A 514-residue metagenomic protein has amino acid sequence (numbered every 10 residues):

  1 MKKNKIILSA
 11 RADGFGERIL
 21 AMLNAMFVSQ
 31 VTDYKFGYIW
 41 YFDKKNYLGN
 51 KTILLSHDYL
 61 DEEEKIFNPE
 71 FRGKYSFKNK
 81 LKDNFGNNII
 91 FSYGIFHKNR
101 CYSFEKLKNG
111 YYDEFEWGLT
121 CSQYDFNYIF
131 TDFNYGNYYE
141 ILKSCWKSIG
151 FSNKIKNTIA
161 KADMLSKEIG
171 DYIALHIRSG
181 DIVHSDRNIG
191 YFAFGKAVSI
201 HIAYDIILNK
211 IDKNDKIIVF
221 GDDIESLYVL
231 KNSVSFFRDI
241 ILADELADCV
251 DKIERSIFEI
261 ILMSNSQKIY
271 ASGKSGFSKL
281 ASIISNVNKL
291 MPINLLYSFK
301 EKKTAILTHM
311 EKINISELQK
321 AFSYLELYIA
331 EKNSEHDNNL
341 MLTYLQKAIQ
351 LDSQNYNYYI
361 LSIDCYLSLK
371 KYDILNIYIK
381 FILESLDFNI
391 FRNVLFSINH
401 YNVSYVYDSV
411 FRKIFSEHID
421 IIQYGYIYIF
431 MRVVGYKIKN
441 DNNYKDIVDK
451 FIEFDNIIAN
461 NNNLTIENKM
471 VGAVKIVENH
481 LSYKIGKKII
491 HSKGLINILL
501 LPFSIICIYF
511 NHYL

Functional and structural regions predicted by a protein language model:
K3-D186: Secretory-pathway glycan-assembly enzymes, especially type II membrane glycosyltransferases that use nucleotide-sugar
S9-D13, I19, L23-M26, Q30 (+2 more regions): A donor-sugar binding/catalytic signature common to diverse glycosyltransferases and related nucleotide-sugar
K45-L48, I224-L230, N338: Short, charged/polar "capping" segments at the starts of alpha-helices and the immediately preceding loops
D171-Y204, I218-E225, I329: Active-site donor-nucleotide binding/catalytic segment of nucleotide-sugar enzymes
D215-N288: Donor-binding and catalytic core of enzymes assembling or modifying cell-surface/extracellular glycoconjugates
V287, I293-F322, H336: Extended accessory and catalytic-adjacent subdomains in large enzymes
E317-Y444: Alpha-helical protein-protein interaction scaffolds
S409, F415-L514: Boundary detector for helix-to-coil junctions that initiate low-complexity/charged tails
